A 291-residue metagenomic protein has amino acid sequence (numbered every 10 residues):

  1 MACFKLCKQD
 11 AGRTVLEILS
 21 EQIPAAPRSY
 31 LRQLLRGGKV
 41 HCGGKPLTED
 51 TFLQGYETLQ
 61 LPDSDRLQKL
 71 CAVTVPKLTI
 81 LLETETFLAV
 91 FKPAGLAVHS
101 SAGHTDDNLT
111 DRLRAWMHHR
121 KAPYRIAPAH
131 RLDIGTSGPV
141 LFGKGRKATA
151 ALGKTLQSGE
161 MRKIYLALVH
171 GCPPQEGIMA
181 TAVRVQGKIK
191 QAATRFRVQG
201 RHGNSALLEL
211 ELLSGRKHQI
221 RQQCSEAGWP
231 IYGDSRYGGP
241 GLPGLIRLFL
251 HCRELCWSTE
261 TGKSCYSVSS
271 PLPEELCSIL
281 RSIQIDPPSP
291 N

Functional and structural regions predicted by a protein language model:
M1-N291: RNA pseudouridine synthases
